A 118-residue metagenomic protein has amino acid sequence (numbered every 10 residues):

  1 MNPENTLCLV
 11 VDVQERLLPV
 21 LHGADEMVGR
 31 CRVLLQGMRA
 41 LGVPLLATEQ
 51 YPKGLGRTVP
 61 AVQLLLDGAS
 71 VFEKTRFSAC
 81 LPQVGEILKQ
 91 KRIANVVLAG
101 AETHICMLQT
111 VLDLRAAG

Functional and structural regions predicted by a protein language model:
M1-N5: N-terminal amphipathic/basic leader segments beginning at the initiator methionine
T6-V13: N-terminal nucleotide-binding beta1-loop-alpha1 segment
E15-P19: Short acidic, Gly/Ser-rich segments with clustered Asp/Glu that frequently serve as metal-coordination loops in enzyme
L21-A24, V28-Q109: Active-site alpha/beta core segments
L41, A117-G118: Helix C-cap/helix->beta junction micro-motif
M107-A117: Short Gly/Thr/Asp-enriched flexible loops that form oxyanion-binding sites at enzyme active sites
